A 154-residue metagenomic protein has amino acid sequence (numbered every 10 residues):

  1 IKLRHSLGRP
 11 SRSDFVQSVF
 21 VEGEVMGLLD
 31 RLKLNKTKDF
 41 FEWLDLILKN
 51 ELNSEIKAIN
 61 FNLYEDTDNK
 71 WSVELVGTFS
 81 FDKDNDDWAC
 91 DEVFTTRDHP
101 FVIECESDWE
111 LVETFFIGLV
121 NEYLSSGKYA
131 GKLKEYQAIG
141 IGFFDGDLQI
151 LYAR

Functional and structural regions predicted by a protein language model:
I1, R12-V25: Short, Lys/Arg-enriched N-terminal segments with co-localized hydrophobic residues within the first ~10-30 amino acids
V25-L34, K38, E42, K49-L52 (+4 more regions): Acidic, proline/glycine-rich low-complexity IDRs
L46-N85: Amphipathic, interaction-prone secondary-structure segments
Y64, V76, E104, F115 (+1 more regions): A structural detector for beta-sheet-dominated domains
W71-E110, L151-Y152: Intrinsically disordered, low-complexity regulatory segments enriched in Ser/Thr/Pro and charged residues
